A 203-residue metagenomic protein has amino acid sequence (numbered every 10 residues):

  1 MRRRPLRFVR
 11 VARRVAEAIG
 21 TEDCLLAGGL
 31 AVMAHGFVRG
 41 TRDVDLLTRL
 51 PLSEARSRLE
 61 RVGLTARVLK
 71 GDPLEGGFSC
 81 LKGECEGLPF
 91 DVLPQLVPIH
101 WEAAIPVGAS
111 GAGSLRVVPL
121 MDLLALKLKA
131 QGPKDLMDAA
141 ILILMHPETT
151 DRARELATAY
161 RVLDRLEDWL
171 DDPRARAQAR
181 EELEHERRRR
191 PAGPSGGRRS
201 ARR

Functional and structural regions predicted by a protein language model:
M1-R203: Compositionally biased terminal segments of proteins
